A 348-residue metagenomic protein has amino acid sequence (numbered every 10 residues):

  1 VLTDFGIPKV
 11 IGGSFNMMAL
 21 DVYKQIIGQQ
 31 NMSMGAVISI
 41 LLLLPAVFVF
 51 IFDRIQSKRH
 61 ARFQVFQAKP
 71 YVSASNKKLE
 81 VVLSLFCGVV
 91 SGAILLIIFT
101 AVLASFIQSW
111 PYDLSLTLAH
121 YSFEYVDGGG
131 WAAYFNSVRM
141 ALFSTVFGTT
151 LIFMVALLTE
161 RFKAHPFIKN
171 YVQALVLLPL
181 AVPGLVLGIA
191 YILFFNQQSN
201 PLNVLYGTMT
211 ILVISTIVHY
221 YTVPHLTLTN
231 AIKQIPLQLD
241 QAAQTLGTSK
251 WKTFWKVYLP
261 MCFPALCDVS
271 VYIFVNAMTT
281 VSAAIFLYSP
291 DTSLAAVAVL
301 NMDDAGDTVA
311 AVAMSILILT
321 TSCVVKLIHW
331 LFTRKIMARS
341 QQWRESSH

Functional and structural regions predicted by a protein language model:
V1-T3, L85-L95, L178, V182 (+4 more regions): Transmembrane alpha-helices
L2, P8-L43, V47, L79 (+5 more regions): Interhelical loop and adjacent transmembrane-helix boundary motif in polytopic membrane transport permeases
L2-G6, F52, L96-F99, L103-F106 (+6 more regions): Membrane-embedded alpha-helices of multi-pass transport/permease systems
P8-G13, Q67-S73, I107, P111 (+6 more regions): Membrane-interfacial helix termini and adjacent extracytoplasmic/periplasmic loops of multi-pass transporters
A36-K77, A156-K163, T229-D240, Q244 (+4 more regions): C-terminal transmembrane helix and the adjacent membrane-cytosol boundary/short C-terminal tail of inner/organellar
L43-F50, Y71-T100, N170-V176: N-terminal signal-anchor/first transmembrane alpha helix
S75-S84, M154-Y191, H348: Cytoplasmic-entry segments and transmembrane alpha-helices of multi-pass inner-membrane transporters
V89-H165, L175: Phosphate-binding active sites in nucleotide-utilizing proteins
